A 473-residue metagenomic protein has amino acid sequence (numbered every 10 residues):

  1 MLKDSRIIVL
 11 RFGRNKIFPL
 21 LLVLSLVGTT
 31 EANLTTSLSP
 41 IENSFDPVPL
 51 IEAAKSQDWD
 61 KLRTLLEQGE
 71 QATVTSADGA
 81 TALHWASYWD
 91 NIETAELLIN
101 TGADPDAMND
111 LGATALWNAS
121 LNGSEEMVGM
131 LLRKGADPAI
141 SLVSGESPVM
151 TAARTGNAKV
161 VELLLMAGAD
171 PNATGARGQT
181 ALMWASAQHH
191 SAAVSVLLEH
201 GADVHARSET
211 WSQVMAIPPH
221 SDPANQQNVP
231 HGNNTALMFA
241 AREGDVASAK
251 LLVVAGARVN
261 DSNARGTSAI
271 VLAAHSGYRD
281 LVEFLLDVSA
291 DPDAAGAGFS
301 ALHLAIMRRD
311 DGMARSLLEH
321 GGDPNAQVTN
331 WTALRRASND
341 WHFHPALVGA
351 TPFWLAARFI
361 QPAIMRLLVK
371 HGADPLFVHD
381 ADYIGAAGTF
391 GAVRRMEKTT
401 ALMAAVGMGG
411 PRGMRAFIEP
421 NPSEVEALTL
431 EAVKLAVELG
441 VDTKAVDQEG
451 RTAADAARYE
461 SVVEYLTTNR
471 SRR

Functional and structural regions predicted by a protein language model:
K16-G28: Bacterial N-terminal signal peptides
L38-W85: N-terminal segments that cap or nucleate solenoid repeat domains
E52-S56, W85-N91, N118-S124, T151-N157 (+10 more regions): Ankyrin repeat A-helix N-terminal signature
W59-L66, N91-I99, S124-L132, N157-L165 (+8 more regions): Ankyrin repeat structural motif
S76, N109, L142, G175 (+9 more regions): Ankyrin repeat boundary/linker residues
T443, E449-R472: Leucine-rich solenoid repeat scaffolds
